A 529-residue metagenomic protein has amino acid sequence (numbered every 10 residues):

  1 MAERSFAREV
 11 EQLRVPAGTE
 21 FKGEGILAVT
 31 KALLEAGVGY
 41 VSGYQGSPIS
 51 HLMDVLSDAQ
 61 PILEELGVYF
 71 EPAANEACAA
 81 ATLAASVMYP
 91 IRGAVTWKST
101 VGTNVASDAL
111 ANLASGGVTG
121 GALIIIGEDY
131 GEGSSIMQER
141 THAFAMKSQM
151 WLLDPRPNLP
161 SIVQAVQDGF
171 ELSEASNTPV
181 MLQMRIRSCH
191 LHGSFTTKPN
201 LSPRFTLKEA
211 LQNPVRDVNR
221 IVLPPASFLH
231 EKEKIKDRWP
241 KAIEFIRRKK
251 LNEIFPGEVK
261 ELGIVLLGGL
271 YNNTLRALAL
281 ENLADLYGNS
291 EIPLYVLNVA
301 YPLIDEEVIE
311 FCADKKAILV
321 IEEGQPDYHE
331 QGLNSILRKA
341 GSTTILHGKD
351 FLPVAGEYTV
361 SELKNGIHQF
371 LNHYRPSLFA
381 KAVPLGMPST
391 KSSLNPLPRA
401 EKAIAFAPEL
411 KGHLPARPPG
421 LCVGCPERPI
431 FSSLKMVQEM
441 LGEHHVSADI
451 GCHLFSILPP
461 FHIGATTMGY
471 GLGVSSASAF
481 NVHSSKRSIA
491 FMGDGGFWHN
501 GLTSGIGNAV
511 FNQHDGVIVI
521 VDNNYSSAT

Functional and structural regions predicted by a protein language model:
A2-I26, T30, R156-E427: Flexible, low-complexity linker and terminal segments
I26-L33, G37-Y44, L421-M436, Y470-V474: Conserved phosphate/anionic-ligand binding catalytic regions in large, soluble enzymes, centered on
A32, A36, V55, A59 (+16 more regions): Generic, well-ordered alpha-helical scaffold segments in large soluble proteins
A36-A74, C78, P256-L303, G341-I345 (+1 more regions): Anionic-ligand anchoring segments at beta-strand to alpha-helix junctions in alpha/beta enzyme folds, i.e., glycine
V41-Q45, I124-I126, Y295, V320-E322 (+1 more regions): Short internal beta-strands
S42, A94, L262-V265, L319 (+1 more regions): Conserved beta-strand elements of the Class I
S50-E174, R185, F431, H445-S527: Thiamine diphosphate
V105-S107, I304-E306, E330-Q331, V354-Y358 (+3 more regions): Short, charged, surface-exposed secondary-structure boundary motifs
